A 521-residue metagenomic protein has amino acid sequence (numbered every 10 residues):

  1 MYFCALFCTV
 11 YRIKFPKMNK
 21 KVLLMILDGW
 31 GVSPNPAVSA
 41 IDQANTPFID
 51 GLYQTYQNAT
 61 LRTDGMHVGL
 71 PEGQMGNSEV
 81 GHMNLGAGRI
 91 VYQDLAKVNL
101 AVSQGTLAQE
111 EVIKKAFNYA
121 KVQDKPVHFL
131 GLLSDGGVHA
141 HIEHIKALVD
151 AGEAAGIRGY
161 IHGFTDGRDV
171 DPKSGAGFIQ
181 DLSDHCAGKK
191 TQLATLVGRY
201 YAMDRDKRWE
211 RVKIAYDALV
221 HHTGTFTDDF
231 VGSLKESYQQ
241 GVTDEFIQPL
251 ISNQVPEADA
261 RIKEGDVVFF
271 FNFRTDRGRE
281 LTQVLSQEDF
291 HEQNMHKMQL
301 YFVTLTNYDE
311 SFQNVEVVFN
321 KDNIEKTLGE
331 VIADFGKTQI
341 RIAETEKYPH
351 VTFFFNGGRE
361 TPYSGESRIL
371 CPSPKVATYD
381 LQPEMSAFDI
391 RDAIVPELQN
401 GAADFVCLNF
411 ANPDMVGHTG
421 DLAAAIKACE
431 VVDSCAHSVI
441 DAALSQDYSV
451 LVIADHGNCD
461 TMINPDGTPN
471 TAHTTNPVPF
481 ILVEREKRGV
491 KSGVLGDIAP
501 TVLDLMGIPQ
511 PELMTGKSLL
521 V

Functional and structural regions predicted by a protein language model:
Y2-T9, I13-V521: Feature captures the catalytic ectodomains and active-site-proximal regions of enzymes that hydrolyze or transfer
